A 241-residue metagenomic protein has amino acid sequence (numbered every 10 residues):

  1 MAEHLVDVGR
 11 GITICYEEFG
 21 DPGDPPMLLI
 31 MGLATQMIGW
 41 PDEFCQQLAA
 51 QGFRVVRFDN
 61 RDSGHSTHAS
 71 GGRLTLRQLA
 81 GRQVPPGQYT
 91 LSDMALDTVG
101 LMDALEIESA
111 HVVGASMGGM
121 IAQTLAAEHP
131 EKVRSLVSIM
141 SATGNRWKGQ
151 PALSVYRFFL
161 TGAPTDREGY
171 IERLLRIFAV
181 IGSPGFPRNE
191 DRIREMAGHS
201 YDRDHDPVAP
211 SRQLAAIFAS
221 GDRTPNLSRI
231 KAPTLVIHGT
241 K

Functional and structural regions predicted by a protein language model:
V8-R82: Conserved HGGG/HGGXW glycine-rich cap/lid loop of the alpha/beta-hydrolase fold
L33, T240-K241: Acidic beta-to-alpha connecting loop that harbors the catalytic carboxylate
Q88, S92-A110: Conserved acidic catalytic loop of the alpha/beta-hydrolase fold
V112-G114, I139: Short beta-strand immediately N-terminal to the catalytic nucleophile in serine-hydrolase-like folds
G114, G118, A122: Gly/Ala-rich beta-loop-alpha elbow adjacent to hydrolase catalytic centers
A127, R134-T165: Flexible "cap/lid" loop of the alpha/beta hydrolase fold
A152-P225, R229: Alpha/beta-hydrolase
I230, V236-H238: Short beta-strand/loop motif that positions the catalytic acidic residue of the alpha/beta-hydrolase fold
